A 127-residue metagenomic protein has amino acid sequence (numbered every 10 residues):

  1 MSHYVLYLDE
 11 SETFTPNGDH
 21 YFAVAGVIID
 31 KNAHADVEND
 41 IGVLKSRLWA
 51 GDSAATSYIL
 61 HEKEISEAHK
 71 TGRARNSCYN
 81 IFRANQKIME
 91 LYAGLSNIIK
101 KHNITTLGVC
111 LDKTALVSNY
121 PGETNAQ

Functional and structural regions predicted by a protein language model:
M1-Q127: Phosphate-ester processing/binding pockets and catalytic centers
